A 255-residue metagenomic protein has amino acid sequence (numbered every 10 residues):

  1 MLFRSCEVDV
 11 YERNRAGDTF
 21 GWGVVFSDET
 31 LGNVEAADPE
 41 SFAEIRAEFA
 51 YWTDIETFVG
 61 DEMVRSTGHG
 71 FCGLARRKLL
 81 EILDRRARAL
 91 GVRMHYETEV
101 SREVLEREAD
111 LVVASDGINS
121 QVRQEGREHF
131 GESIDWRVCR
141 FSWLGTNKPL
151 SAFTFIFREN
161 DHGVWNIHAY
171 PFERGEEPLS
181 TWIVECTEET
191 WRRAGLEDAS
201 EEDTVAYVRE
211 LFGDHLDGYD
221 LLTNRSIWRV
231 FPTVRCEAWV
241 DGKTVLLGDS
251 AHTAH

Functional and structural regions predicted by a protein language model:
M1, T57, E103, I167-P171 (+1 more regions): A structural signal for short hydrophobic beta-strand segments in well-ordered beta-sheet cores
M1-F3, E7, V113-A114, I227-H255: Conserved mid-domain beta->alpha element of the FAD-binding
F3-G21: Glycine-rich FAD pyrophosphate-binding loop
R15, N119, H252: Short, glycine/acidic-enriched loop or turn micro-motifs at the edges of active sites
G17-F20, R65-S66, W191-R193: A short acidic, helix-capping loop that chelates divalent metal ions and anchors anionic groups
F20-G23, G70, A194-E197: Short, solvent-exposed loop/turn segments at secondary-structure boundaries
D28-W143: Conserved N-terminal helical subregion
E108-F231, R235-C236, V240: Conserved FAD-binding catalytic core of PHBH/FMO-like flavoproteins
